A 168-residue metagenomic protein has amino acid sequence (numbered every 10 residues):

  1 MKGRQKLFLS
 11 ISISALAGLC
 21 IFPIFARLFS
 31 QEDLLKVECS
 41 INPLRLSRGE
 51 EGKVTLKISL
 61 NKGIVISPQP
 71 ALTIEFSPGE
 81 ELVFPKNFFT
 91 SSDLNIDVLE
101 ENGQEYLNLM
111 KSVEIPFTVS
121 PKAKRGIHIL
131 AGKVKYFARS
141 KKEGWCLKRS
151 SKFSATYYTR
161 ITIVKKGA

Functional and structural regions predicted by a protein language model:
M1-R4: N-terminal secretory signal peptides that target proteins for export/translocation
K6-L9: N-terminal export leaders
I11-P23: Bacterial N-terminal signal peptides
R27-A168: Extracellular/lumen-exposed scaffold segments
